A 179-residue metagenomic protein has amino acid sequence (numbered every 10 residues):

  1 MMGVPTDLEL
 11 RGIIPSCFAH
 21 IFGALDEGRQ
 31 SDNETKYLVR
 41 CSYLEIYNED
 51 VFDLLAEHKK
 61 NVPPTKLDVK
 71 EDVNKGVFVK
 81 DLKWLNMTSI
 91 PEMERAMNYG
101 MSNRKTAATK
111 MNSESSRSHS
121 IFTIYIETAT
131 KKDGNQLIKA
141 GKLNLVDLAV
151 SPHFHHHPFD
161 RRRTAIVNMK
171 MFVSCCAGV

Functional and structural regions predicted by a protein language model:
M2-V179: P-loop NTPase "switch/coupling" elements that transmit nucleotide state to mechanical/effector output
